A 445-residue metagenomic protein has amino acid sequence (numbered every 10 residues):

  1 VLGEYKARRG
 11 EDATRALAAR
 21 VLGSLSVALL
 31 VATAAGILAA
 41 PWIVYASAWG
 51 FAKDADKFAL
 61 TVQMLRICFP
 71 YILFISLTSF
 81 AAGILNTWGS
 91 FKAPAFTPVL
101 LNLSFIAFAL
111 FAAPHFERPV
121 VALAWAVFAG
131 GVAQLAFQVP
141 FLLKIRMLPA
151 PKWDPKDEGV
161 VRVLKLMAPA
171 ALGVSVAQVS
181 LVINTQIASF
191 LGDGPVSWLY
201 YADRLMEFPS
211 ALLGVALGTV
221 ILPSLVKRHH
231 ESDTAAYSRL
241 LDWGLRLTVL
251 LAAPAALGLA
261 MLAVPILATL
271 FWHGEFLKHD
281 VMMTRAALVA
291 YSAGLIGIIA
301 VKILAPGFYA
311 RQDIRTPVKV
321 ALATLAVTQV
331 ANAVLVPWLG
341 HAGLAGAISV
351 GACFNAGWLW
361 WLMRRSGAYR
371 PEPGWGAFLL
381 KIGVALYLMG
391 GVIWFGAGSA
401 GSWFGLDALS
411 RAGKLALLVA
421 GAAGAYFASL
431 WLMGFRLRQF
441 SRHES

Functional and structural regions predicted by a protein language model:
V1-S445: Membrane-embedded alpha-helical bundles of multi-pass transporters/translocases, especially carrier/permease families
